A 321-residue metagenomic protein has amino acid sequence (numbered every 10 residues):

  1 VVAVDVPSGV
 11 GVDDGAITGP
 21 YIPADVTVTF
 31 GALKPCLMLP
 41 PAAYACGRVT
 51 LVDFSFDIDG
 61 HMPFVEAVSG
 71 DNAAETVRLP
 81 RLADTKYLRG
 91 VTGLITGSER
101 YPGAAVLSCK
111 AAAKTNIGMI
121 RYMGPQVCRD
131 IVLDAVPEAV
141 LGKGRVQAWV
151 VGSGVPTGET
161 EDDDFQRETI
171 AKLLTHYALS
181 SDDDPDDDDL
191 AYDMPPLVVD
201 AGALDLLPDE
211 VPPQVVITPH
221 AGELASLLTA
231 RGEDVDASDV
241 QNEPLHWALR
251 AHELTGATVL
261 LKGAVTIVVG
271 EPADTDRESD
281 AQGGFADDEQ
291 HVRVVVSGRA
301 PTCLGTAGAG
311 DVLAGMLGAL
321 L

Functional and structural regions predicted by a protein language model:
V1-L37: Glycine/threonine-rich beta-strand-loop-alpha-helix active-site module that forms ligand/phosphate-binding
A24-V26, P35-V216, A221, A225-L321: Small-residue (G/A/S/T)-rich helix-start motifs and N-terminal tracts that mark the onset
